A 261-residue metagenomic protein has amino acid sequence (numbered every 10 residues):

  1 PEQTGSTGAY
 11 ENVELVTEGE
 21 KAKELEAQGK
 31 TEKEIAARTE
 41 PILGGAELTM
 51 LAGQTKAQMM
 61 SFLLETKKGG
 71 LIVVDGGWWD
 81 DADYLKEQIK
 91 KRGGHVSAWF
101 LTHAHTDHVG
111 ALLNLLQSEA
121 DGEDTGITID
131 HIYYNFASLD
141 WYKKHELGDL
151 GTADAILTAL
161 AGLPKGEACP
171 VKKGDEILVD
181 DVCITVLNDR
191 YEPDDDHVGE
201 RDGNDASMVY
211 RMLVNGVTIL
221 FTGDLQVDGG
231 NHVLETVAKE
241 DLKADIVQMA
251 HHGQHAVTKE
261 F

Functional and structural regions predicted by a protein language model:
P1-G94, P170-I246: Core dinuclear metal-dependent hydrolase active-site scaffold
W78-D81, A104-H108, S138-W141, Y191-P193 (+2 more regions): Solvent-exposed loop/turn segments at secondary-structure junctions within structured extracellular/periplasmic domains
D80, Y84, G110-N114, A155 (+2 more regions): Extracytoplasmic/secreted proteins, especially bacterial periplasmic and envelope-associated proteins
K86-I89, L113-Q117, L147-D149, L234-A238 (+1 more regions): Short, glycine/charged-enriched secondary-structure capping and boundary segments
H95-D107, V247-H251: Metallo-beta-lactamase
A98, H108-G162, E167: Active-site HxH/HxHxD metal-binding segment of metal-dependent hydrolases
H103-V109, D181-T185: Conserved long hydrophobic alpha-helices within structured protein cores
V237-F261: Long, structured stretches of catalytic cores involved in phosphate-ester chemistry, encompassing
